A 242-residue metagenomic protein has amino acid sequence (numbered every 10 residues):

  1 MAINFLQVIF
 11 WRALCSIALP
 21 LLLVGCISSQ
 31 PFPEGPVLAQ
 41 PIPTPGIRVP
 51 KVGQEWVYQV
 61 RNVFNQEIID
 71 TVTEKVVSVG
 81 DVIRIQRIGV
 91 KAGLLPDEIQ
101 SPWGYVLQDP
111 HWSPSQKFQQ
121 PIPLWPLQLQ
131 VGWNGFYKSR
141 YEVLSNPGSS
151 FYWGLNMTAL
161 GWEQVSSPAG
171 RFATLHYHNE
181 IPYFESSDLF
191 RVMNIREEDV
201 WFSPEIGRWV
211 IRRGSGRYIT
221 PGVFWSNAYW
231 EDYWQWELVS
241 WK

Functional and structural regions predicted by a protein language model:
M1-F10: N-terminal secretory signal peptides that target proteins for export/translocation
V8, L21, F32-V37, I42-T44 (+7 more regions): Generic low-complexity segments that are intrinsically disordered, proline-rich and/or Lys/Arg-biased
I9-F10, L14-A18: Sec-dependent signal peptide hydrophobic core
L23-G25: C-terminal motif of bacterial Sec signal peptides marking the signal peptidase cleavage site
I27-D97, S145-K242: Acidic, serine/threonine-rich low-complexity disordered tracts
V77-R140: An acidic-aromatic
